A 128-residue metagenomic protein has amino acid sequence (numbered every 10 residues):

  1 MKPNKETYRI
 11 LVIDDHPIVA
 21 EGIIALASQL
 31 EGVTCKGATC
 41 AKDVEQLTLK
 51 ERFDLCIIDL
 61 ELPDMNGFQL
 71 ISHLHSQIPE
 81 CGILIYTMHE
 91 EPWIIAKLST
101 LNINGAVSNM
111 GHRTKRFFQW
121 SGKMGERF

Functional and structural regions predicted by a protein language model:
E6-I18, I23-A27, G37: Conserved acidic segment of CheY-like receiver
G32-C40, L47: Short hydrophobic/Thr-rich beta-strand motif most characteristic of the beta2 strand and flanking loop of CheY-like
T39-C40, N66-Q69: Acidic catalytic/metal-coordinating carboxylates
D59, T87: Active-site residues of response regulator receiver
P63: The feature encodes the CheY-like receiver
G67, L98-G105: As written
F68-P79, A96: Short amphipathic alpha-helix used as the core "switch/output" element in two-component signaling
S121-F128: The C-terminal output helix
